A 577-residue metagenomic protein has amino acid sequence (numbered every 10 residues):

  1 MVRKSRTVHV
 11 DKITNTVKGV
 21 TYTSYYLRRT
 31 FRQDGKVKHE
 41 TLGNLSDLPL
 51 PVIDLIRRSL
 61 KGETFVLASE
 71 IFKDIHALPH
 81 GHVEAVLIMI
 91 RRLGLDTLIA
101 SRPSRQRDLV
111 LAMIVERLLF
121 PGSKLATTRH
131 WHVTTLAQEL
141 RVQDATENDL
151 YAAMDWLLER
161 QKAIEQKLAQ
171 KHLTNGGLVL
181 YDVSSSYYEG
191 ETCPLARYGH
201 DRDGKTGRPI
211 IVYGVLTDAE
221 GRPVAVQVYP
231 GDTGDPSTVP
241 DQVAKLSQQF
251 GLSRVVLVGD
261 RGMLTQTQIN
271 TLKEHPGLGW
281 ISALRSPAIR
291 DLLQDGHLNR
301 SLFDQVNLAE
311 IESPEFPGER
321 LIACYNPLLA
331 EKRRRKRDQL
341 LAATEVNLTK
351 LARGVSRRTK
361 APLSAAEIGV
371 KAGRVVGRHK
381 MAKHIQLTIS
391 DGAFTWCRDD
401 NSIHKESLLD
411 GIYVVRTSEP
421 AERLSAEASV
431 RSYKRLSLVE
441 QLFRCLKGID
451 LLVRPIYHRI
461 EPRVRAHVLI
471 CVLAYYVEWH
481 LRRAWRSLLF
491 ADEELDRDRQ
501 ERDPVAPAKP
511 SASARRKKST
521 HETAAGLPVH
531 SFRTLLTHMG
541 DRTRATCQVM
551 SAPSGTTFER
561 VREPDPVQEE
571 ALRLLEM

Functional and structural regions predicted by a protein language model:
M1-I13, L55-G62: Basic/aromatic DNA-contact patch characteristic of tyrosine site-specific recombinases
V2-H9, V17-R29, D34-K38, L93-M577: Anion-binding and metal-coordination hotspots
V17, T21-Y22, R29-R102: DNA- and nucleic-acid-binding/regulatory domain cores of transcription factors and nucleic-acid enzymes
